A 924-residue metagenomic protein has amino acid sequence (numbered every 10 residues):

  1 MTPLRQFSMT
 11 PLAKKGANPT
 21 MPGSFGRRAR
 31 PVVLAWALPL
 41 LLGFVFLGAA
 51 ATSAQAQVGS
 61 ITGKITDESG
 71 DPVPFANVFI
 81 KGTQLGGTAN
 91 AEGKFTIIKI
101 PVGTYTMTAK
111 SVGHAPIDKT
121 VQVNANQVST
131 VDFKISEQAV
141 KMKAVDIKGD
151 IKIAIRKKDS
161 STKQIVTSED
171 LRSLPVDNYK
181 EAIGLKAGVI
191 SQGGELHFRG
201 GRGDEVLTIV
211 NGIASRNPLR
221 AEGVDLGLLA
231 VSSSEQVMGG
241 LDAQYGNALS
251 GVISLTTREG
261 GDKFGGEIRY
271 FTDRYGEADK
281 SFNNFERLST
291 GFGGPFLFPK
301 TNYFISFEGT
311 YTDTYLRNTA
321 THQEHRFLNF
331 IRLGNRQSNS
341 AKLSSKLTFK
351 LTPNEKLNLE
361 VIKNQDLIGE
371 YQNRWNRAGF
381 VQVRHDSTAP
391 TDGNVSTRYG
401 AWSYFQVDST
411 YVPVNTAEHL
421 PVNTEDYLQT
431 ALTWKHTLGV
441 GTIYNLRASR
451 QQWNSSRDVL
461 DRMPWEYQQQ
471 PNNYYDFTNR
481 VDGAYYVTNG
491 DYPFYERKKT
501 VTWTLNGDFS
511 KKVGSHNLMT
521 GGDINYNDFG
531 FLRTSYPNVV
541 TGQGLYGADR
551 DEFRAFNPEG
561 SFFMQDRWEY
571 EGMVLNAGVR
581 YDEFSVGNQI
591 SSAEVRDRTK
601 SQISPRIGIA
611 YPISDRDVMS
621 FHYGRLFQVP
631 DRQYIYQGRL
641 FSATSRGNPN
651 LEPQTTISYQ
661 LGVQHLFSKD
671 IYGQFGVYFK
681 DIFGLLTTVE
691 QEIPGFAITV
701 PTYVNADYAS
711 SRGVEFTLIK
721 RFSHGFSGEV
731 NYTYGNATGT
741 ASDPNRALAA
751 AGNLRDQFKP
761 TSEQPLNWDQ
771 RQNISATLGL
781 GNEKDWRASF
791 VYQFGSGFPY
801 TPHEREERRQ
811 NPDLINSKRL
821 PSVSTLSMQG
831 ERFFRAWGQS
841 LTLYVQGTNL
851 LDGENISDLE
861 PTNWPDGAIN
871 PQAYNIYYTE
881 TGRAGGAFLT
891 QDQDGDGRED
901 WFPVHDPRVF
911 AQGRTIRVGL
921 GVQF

Functional and structural regions predicted by a protein language model:
A54-D150: Periplasm-facing N-terminal accessory domains of Gram-negative outer-membrane beta-barrel systems
A115, V121-T130, K143-D242, N247-V252 (+4 more regions): Periplasmic N-terminal accessory/gating domains of Gram-negative outer-membrane beta-barrel systems
G184, T416-Y427, W434, K498 (+6 more regions): Outer-membrane beta-barrel signature, preferentially recognizing the C-terminal barrel domain of Gram-negative
R269, F679-D681, V700-H803, G921: Gram-negative outer-membrane beta-barrel transporters
F282-Y371, V422-I443, P605: Transmembrane beta-barrel wall of Gram-negative outer-membrane proteins
F330, V487-E496, V501, N517-D617 (+1 more regions): Signature of Gram-negative outer-membrane beta-barrel scaffolds
G530-Y536, T541-G542, S585-G587, Y611 (+4 more regions): Surface-exposed extracellular loop regions of Gram-negative outer-membrane beta-barrel proteins, predominantly
D785-S789, Q793-E806, R832-F924: C-terminal beta-signal and adjacent terminal beta-strands/loops of Gram-negative outer-membrane beta-barrel proteins
